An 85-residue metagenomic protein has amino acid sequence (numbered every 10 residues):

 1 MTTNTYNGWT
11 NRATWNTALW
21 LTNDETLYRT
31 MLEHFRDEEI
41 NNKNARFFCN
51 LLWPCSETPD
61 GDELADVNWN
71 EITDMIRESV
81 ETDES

Functional and structural regions predicted by a protein language model:
M1-S85: Acidic interaction surfaces
